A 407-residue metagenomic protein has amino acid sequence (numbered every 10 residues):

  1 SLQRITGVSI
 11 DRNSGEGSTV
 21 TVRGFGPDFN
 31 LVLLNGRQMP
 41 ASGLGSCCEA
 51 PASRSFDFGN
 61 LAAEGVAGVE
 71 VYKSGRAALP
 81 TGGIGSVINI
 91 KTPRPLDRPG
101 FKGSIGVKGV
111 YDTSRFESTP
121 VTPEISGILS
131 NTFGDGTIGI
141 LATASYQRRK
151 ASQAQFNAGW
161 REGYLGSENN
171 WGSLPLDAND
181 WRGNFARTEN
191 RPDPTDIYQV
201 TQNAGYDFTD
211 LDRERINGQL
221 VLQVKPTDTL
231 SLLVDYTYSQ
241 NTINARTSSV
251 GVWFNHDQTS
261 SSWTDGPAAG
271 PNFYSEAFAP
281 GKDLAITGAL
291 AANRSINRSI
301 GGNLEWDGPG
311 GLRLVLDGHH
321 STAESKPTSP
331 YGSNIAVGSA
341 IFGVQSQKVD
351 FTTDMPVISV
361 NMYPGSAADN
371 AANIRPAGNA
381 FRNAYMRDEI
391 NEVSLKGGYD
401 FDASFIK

Functional and structural regions predicted by a protein language model:
S1-D28, G36-L61, E70-R76, V110: Periplasmic N-terminal accessory/gating domains of Gram-negative outer-membrane beta-barrel systems
R4, G17, S55-G106, Q153: A beta-strand signature from Gram-negative outer-membrane beta-barrel systems, especially the internal plug domain
N30, G65, P99-G103, G136-I140 (+3 more regions): Outer-envelope beta-barrel architecture signal
V32-L34, G43-G45, T81-G83, S152-F156 (+3 more regions): Short, solvent-exposed loop/turn and secondary-structure capping segments
G43-E49, D112-E117, T137-E214, S239-K282 (+1 more regions): Surface-exposed beta-strand-turn/loop segments characteristic of Gram-negative outer-membrane beta-barrels
E70, P95-N131, A142, A158 (+1 more regions): Short strand-turn segments of transmembrane beta-barrel domains in outer membranes, especially the first one or two
S86, T92, G109-V110, V121-T132 (+4 more regions): Outer-membrane beta-barrel transmembrane strands
E324-A371: Surface-exposed, extracytoplasmic segments of Gram-negative outer-membrane nutrient-acquisition systems
